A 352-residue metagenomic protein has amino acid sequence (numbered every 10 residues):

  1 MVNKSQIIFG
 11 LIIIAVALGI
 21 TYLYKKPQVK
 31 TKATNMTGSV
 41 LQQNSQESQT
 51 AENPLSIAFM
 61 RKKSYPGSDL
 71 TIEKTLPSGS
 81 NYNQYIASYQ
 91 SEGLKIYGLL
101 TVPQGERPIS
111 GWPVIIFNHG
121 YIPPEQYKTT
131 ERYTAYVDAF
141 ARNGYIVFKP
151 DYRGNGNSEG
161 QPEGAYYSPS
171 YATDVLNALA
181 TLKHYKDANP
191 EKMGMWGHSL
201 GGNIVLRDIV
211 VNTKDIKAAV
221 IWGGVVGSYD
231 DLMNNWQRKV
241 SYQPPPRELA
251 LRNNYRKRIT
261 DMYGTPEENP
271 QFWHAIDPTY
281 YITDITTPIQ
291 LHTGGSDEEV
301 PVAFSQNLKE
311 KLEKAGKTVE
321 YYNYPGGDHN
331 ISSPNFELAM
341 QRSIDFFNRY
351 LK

Functional and structural regions predicted by a protein language model:
S64-I109: N-terminal cap/lid segment of alpha/beta-hydrolase-fold proteins
R107-W112, F117-E159, S228-Y229: Short substrate-entry loop that stabilizes the transition state in hydrolases
H119, E299, Q306-K352: C-terminal catalytic histidine-bearing segment of alpha/beta-hydrolase fold enzymes
A165-K186: Alpha/beta-hydrolase active-site loop
A188-S199: Alpha/beta-hydrolase fold nucleophile elbow
G197-R207: Glycine-rich nucleophile elbow surrounding the catalytic serine of serine-hydrolase chemistry
L206-P266: Hydrolase active-site cap/lid region
I285, L291-T293, D297: Short beta-strand/loop motif that positions the catalytic acidic residue of the alpha/beta-hydrolase fold
